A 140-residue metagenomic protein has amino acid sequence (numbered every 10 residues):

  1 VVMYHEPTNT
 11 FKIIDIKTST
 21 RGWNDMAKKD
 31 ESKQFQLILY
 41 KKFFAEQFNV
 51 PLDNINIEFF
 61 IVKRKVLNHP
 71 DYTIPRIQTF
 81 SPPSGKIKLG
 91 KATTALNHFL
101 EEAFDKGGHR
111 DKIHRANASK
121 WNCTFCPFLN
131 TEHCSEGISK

Functional and structural regions predicted by a protein language model:
V1-L37, A45: Non-catalytic protein-protein interaction segments used by genome-maintenance enzymes to assemble and couple activities
K42-K140: Metal-dependent nuclease catalytic regions and adjoining charged, substrate-binding loops involved in nucleic-acid end
